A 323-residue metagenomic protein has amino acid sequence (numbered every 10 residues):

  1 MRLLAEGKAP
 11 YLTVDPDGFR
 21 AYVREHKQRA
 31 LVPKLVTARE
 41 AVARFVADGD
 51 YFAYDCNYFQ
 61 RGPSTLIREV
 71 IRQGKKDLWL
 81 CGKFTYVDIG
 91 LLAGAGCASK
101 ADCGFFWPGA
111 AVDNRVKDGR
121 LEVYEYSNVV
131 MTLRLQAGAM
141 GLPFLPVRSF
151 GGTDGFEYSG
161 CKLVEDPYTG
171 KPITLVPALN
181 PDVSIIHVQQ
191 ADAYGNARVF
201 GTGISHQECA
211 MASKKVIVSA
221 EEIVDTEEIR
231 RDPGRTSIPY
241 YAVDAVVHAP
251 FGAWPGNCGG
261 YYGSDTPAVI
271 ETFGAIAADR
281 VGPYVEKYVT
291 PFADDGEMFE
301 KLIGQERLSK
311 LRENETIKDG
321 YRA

Functional and structural regions predicted by a protein language model:
M1-A323: Conserved alpha/beta enzyme-core scaffold
